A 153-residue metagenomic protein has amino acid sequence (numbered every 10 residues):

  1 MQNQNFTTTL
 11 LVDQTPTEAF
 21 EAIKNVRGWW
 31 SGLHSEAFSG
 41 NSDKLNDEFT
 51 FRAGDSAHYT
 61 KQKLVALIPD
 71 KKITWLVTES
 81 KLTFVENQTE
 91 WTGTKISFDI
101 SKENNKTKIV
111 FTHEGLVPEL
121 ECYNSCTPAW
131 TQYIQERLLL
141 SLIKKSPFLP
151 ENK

Functional and structural regions predicted by a protein language model:
M1-E18: Terminal, regulation- and interaction-focused segments at domain boundaries
T7-T8, N25-K61, P150-N152: Short beta-edge strand/loop motif at the mouth of beta-sheet-based domains
T7-T9, E48-T50, T74, S97-D99 (+1 more regions): Beta-strand secondary-structure signal
L11-T15, R52, T78, S101-E103 (+1 more regions): Solvent-exposed residues in well-ordered beta-strands and their adjoining turns, especially edge/terminal strands
D13-S31: Amphipathic alpha-helical segments
A19-I23, F49, L64, W75 (+2 more regions): Hydrophobic pocket/interface hotspot
S31, S39-G40, A57-N104, E114: Hydrophobic-ligand binding "helix-grip"
T92, G115-K153: A conserved amphipathic terminal alpha-helix motif
